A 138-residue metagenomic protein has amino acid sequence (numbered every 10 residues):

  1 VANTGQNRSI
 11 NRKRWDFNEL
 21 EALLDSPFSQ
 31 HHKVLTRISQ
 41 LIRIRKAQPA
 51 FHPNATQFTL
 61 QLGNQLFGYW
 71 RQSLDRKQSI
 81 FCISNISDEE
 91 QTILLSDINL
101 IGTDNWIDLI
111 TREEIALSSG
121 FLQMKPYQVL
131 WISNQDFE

Functional and structural regions predicted by a protein language model:
V1-L100, K125: Loop/helix patches that line or flank the sugar-binding groove of alpha-linked glycan CAZymes
F17, T111, N134: Active-site donor-binding loop signature of nucleotide-sugar glycosyltransferases
R45, I110, L130: Metal-dependent nuclease catalytic cores in nucleic-acid-processing enzymes, especially RNase H-like/related
P49, E114-I115: Short amphipathic alpha-helical segments with coiled-coil-like heptad repeat character
F81-S84, D108, I132-S133: Conserved active-site loop/cleft motifs that coordinate metal ions or position small ligands
D97-R112: Solvent-exposed beta-hairpin/edge-strand motifs
A116-E138: C-terminal beta-strand-rich structural cap/linker in extracellular carbohydrate-active enzymes
